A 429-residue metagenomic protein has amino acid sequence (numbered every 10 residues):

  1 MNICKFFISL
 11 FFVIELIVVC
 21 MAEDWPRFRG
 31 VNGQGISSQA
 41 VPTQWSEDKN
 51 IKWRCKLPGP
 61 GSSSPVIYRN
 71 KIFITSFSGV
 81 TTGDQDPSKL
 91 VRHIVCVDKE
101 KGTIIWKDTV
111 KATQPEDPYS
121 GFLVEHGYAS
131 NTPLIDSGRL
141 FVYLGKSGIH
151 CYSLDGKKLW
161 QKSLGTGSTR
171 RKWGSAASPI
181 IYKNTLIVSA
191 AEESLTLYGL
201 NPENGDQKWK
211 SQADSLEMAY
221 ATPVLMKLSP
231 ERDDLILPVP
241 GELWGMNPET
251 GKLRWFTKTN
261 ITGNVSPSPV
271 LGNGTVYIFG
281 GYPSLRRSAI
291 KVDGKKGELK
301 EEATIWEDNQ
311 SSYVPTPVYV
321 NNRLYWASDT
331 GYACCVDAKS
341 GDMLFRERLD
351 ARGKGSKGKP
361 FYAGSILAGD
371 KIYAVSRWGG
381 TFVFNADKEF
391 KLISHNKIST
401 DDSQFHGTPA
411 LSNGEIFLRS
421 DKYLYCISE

Functional and structural regions predicted by a protein language model:
M1-F6: Positively charged n-region of N-terminal signal peptides that target proteins for export
I8-V18: Bacterial N-terminal signal peptides
M21-E429: Noncatalytic, solvent-exposed loop/strand surfaces of beta-propeller-type extracellular/periplasmic domains
